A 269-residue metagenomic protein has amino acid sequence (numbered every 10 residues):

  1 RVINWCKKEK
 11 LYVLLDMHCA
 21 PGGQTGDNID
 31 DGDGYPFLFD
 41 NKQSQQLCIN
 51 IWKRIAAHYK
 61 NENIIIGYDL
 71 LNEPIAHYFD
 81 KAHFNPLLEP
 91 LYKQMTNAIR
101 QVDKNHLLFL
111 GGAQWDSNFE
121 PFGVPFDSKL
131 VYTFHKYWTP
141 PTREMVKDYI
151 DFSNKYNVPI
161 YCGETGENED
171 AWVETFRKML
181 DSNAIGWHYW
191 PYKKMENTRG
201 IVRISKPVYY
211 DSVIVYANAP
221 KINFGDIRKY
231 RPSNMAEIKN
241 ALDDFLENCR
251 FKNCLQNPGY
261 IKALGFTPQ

Functional and structural regions predicted by a protein language model:
R1-G67, L91-R100: An active-site-proximal structural segment forming one wall of the substrate-binding cleft that immediately precedes
I29-P36, D80, N223, F245: Generic alpha-helix detector with strongest preference for long hydrophobic helices that associate with membranes
L38, L108, G123-P125, D151 (+4 more regions): Intrinsic disorder/low-structure terminal segments
N41, E167-E169, N234-M235: Intrinsic-disorder/low-complexity, polar/charged segments
L47-K53, A57-M195, R199-A217: Extracellular glycoside hydrolase catalytic/binding regions
W172-Q269: Aromatic-rich peripheral "rim/lid" segments of glycoside hydrolase catalytic domains that contact and position glycan
